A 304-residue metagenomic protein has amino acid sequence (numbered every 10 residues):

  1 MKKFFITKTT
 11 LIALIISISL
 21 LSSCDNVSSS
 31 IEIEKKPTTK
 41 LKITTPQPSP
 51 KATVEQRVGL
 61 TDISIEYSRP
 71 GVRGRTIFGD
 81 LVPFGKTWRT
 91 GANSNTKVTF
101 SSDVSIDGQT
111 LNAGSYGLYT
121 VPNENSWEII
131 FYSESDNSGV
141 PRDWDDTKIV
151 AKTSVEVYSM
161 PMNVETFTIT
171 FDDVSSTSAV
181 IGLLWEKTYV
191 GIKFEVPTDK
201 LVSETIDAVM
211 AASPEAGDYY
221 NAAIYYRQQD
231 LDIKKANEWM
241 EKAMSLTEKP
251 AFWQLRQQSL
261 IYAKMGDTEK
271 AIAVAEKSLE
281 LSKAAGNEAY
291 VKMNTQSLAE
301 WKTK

Functional and structural regions predicted by a protein language model:
K2-L11: Bacterial N-terminal signal peptides that target proteins for export
L20-S23: C-terminal motif of bacterial Sec signal peptides marking the signal peptidase cleavage site
V27-L81, S135-E215, S297: Primarily secretory-pathway and cell-envelope proteins
R89-D136: Mid-length scaffold segments of soluble, non-membrane domains
I206-Y262, G266-K270, L281: Alpha-helical adaptor scaffolds
Y225, I261, N294, L298-W301: TPR/TPR-like alpha-solenoid repeats
K242, K277, A284, S297-E300: The canonical alpha-helical register within tetratricopeptide repeats
K264-V274, A299-K304: Alpha-helical linker/edge segments of TPR/alpha-solenoid repeat scaffolds and analogous pre-/post-domain helices
